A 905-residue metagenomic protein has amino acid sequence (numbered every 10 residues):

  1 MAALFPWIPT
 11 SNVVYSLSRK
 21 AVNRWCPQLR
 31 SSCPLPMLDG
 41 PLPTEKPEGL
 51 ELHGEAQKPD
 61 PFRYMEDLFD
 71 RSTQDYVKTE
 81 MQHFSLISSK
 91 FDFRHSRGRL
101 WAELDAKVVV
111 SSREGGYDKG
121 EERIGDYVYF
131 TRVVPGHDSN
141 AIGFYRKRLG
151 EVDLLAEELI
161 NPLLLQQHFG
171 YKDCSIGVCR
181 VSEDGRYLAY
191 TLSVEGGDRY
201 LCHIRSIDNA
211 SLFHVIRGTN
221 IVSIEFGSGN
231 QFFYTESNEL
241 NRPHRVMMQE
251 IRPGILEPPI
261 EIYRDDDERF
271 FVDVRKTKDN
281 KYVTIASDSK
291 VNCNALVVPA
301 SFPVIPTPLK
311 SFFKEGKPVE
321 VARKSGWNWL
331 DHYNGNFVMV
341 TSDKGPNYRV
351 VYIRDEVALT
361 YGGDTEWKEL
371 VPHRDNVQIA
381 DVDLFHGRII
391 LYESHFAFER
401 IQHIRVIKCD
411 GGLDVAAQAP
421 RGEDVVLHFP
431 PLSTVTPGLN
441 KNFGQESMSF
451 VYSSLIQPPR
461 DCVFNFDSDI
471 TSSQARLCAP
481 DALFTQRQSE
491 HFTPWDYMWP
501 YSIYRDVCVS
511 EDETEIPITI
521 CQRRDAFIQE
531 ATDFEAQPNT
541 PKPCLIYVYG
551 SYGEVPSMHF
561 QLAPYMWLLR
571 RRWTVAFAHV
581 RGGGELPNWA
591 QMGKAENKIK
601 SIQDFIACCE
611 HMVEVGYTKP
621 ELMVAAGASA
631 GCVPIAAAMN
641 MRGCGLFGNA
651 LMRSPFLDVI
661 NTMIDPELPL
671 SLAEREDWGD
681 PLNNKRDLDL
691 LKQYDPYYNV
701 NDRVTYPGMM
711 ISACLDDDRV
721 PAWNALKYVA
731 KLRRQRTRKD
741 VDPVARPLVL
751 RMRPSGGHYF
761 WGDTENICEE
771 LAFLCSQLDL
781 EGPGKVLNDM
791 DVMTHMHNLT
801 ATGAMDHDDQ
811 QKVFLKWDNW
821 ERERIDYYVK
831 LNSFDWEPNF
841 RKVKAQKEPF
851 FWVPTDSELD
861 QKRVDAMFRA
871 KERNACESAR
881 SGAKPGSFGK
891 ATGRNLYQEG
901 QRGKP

Functional and structural regions predicted by a protein language model:
L4, I8, L17, M805 (+8 more regions): Hydrophobic/aromatic hotspots within intrinsically disordered, low-complexity regions
F5-P431, N442, S447, L455 (+10 more regions): Beta-propeller folds
V133, S342, S453, Y547-Y552 (+2 more regions): Glycine-rich His-Gly loop
L149-D153, E195-G196, A210, G227 (+13 more regions): Secondary-structure transition/capping motifs at alpha-helix termini and the adjoining loop/turn into the next element
L164-C179, G196, A479-D481, Q488-E621 (+1 more regions): Cap/lid segment of the alpha/beta-hydrolase catalytic domain
S342-D343, L384-G387, L391-F396, S510-T514 (+4 more regions): C-terminal substrate/ligand-recognition segments
D469-S473: Conserved glycine-bearing catalytic or ligand-binding loops at nucleotide- and phosphate-handling centers of large
A578-N839, E848-W852: Active-site-proximal cap/loop segments of hydrolase catalytic domains
